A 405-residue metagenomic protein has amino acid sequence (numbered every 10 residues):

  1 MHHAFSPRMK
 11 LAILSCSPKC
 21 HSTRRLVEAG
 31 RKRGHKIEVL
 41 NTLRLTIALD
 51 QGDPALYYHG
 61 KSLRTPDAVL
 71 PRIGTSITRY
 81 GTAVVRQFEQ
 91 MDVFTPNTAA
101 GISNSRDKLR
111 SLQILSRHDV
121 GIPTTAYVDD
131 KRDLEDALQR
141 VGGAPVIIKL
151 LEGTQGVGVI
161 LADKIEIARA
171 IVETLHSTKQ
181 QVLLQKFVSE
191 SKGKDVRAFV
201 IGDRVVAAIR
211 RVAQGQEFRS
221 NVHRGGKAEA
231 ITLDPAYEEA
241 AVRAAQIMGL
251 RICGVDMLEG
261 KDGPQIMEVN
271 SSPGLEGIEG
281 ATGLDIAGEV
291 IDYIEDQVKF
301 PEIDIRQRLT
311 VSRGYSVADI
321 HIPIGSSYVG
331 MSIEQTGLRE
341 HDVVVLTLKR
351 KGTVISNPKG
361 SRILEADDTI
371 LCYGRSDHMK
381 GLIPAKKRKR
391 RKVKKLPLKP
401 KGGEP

Functional and structural regions predicted by a protein language model:
F5-R31, I37, A48, Y57-R64 (+5 more regions): Active-site nucleotide/adenylate-binding loops and adjacent lid/helix of ATP-dependent enzymes
M9, L233-I305, T310: ATP-dependent carboxylate activation and anion-phosphoryl transfer catalytic cores that bind Mg-ATP to form
L43-T65, T75-T78: Glycine-rich, highly charged phosphate/nucleotide-binding loops
T75-N97, A385-K392: A short, gly/pro- and small-residue-rich
Q90, S361-R362, M379-P405: Short, compositionally biased
V157-M248: Phosphate-binding site of ATP-dependent enzymes
F300-I322, V393-P400: Long, charged amphipathic helices and adjacent flexible linkers at domain junctions
I322-I383: Cytosolic Rossmann-like ligand/nucleotide-binding regulatory domains
